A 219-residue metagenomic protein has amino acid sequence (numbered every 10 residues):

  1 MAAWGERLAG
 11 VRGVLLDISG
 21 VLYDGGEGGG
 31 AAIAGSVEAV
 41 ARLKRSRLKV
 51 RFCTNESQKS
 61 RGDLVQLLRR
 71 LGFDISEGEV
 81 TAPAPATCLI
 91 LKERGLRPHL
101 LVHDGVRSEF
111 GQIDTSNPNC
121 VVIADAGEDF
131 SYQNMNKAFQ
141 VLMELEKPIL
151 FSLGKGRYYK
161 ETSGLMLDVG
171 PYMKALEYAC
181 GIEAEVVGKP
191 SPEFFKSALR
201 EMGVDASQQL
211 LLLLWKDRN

Functional and structural regions predicted by a protein language model:
M1-N219: HAD-like aspartate-dependent phosphatase fold
